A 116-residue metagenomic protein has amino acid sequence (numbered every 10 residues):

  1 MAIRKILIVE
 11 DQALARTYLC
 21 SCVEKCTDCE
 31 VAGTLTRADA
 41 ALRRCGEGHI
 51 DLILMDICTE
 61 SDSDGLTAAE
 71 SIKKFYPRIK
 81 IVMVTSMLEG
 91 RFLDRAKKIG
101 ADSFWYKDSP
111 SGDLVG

Functional and structural regions predicted by a protein language model:
E10: Conserved acidic carboxylate
A13-G33: Two-component/phosphorelay signaling modules centered on CheY-like receiver
T34-L52, E60: Acidic, metal-coordinating helix/loop segments flanking the phosphotransfer/catalytic sites of two-component signaling
R43, L66-R78, K98: Short amphipathic alpha-helix used as the core "switch/output" element in two-component signaling
L54-A69: Conserved phosphotransfer microenvironments
R91, S109-G116: C-terminal output helix
